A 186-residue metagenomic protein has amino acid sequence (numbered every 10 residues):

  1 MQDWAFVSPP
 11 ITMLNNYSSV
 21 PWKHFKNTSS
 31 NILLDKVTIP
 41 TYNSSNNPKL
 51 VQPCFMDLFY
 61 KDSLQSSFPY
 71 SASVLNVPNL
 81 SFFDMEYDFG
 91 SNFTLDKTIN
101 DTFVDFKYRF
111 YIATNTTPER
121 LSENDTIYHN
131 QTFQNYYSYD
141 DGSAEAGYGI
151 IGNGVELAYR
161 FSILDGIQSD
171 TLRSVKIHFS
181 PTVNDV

Functional and structural regions predicted by a protein language model:
Q2-K23, L95-V186: Beta-sheet-rich sandwich/jelly-roll-like modules and their strand-loop junctions
S8-P9, V20, I39, N47 (+5 more regions): Intrinsic-disorder/low-complexity coil detector
N15-F55, Y60, D84, D88 (+2 more regions): Contiguous beta-strand segments within globular domains
F55-F93, A144: Solvent-exposed serine/threonine-rich low-complexity stretches and specific carbohydrate-binding patches
